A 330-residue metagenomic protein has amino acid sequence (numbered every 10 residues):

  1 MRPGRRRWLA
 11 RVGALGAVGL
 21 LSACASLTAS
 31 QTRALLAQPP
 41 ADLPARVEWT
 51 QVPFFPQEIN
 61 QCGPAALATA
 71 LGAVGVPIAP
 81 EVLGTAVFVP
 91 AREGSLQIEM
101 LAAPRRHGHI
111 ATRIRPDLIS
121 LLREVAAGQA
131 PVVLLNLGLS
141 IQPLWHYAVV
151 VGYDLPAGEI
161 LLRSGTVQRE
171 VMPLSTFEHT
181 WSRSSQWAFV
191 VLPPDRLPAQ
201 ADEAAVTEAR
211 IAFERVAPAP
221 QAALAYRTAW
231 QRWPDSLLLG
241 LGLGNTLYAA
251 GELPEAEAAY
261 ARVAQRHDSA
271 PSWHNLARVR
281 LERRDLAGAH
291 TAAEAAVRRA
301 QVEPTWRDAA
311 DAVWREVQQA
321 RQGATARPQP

Functional and structural regions predicted by a protein language model:
M1-L20: N-terminal secretory signal peptides and thylakoid transit peptides that target proteins across membranes
A25-D117, L121, D195-R196, E208-A212 (+6 more regions): Cysteine-nucleophile protease catalytic domains, especially the papain-like/related folds used in DUB/UBL proteases
A25-R33, L155-L243, E255: Noncatalytic regulatory segments and standalone regulatory/sensor domains
I110, I114-R163: Active-site-adjacent substructure of cysteine-protease-like catalytic cores
L238-G242, P271-N275, R307-A312: Alpha-solenoid helical repeat scaffolds
